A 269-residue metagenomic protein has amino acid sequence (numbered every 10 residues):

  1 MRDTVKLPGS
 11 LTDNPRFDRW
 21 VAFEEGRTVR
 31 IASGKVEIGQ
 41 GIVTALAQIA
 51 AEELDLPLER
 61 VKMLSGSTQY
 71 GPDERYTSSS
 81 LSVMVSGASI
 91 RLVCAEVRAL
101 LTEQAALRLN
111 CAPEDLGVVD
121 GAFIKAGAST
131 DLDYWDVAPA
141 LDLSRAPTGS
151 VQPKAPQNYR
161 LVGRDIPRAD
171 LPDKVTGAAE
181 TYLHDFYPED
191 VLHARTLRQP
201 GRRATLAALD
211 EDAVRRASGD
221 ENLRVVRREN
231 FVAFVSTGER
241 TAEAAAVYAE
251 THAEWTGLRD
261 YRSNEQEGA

Functional and structural regions predicted by a protein language model:
M1-A269: Cofactor-binding beta-sheet edge motifs in enzyme active sites
